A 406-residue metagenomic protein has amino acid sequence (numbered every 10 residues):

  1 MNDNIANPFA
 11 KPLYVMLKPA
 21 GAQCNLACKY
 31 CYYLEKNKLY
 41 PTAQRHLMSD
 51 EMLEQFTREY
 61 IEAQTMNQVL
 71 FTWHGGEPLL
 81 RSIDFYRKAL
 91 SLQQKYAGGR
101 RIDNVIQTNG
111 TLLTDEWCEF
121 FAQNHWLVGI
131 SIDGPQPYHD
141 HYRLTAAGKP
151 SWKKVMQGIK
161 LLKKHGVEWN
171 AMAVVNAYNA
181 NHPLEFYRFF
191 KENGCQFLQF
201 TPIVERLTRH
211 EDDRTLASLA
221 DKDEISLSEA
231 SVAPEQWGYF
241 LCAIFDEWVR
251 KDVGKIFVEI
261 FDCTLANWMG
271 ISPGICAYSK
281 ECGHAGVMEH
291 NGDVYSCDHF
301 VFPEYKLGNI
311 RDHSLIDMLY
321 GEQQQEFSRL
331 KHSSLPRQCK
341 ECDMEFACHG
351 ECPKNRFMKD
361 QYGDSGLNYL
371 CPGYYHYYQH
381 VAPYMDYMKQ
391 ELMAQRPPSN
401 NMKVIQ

Functional and structural regions predicted by a protein language model:
M1-E119, Q123-N124: Conserved alpha-helical substructure of the radical SAM core
C24, C28-C31, C276, C282 (+5 more regions): Disulfide-bonded cysteines in secreted/extracellular proteins and peptides
F56-R58, E62, L80-Q199, R206-T208 (+1 more regions): Conserved AdoMet/S-adenosylmethionine-binding subsite of the radical SAM
T145-K153, K160, K164-A277, E281 (+2 more regions): Radical SAM enzyme [4Fe-4S]-AdoMet core and its adjacent flexible, acidic and glycine-rich loops/tails across
E289: Short, acidic, Ser/Thr-enriched surface-loop or helix-capping motifs
V301-Q406: Flexible mid-to-C-terminal extensions adjoining Fe-S/redox cofactors in radical SAM and related proteins
